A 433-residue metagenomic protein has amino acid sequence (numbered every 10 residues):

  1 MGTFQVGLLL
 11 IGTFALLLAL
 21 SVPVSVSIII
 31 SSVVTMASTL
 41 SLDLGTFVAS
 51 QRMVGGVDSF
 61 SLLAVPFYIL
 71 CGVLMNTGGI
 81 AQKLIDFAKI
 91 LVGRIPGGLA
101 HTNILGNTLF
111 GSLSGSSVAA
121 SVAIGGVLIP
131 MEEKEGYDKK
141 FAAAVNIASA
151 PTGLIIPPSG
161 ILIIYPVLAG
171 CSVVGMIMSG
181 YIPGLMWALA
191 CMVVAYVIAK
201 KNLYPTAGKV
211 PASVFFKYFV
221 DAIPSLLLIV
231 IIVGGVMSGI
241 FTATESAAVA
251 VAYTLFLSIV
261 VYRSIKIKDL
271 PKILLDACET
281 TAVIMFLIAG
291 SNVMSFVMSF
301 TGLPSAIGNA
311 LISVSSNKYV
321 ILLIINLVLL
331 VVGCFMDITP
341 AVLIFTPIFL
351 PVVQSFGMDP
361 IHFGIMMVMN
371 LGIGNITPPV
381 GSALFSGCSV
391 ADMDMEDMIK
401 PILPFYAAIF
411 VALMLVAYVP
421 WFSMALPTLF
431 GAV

Functional and structural regions predicted by a protein language model:
M1-V433: Alpha-helical transmembrane segments of multi-pass membrane transport proteins
